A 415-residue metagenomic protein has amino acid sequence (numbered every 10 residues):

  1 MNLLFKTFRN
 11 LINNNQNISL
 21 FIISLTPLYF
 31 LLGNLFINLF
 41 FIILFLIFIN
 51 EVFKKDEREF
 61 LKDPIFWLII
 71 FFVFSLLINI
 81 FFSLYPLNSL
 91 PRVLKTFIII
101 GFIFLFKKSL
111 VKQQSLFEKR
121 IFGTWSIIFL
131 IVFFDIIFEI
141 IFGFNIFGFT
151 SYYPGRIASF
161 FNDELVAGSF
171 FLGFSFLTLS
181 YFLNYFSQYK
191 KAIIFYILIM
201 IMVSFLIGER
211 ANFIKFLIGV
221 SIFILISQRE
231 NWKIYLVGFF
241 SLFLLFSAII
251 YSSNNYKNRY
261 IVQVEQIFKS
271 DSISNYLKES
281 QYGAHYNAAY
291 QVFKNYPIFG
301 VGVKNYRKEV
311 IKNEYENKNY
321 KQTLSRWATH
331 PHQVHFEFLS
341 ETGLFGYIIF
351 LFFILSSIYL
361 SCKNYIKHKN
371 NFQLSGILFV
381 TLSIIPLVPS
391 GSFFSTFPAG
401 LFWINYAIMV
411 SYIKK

Functional and structural regions predicted by a protein language model:
M1-P91, K108-G123, Y181-K191, K233-Y235 (+2 more regions): Transmembrane signal-anchor hairpin modules in multi-pass inner-membrane enzymes, especially those that act on
N15-T26, W67-L68, F72, T329-Q333 (+2 more regions): Loop-to-helix entry and N-terminal half of a specific, functionally important transmembrane alpha helix in multi-pass
I22-P27, E118-Y152, F161-E230, I249-S252 (+3 more regions): Alpha-helical transmembrane segments of multi-pass inner-membrane proteins
N38-I43, G101-F102, S169-G173, L198 (+3 more regions): Transmembrane-embedded, aromatic-rich helix segments that form part of the hydrophobic channel/pocket engaging
I43-I49, V220-S221, F350-F353, G376-V388 (+1 more regions): Transmembrane alpha-helices of multi-pass inner-membrane enzymes
I49, S126, Y189, S221-L225 (+2 more regions): Hydrophobic transmembrane alpha-helices and their immediate junctions
F134, S227-S274, H285-N295, V303 (+1 more regions): A membrane-periplasm/extracellular boundary helix in multi-pass inner-membrane enzymes that assemble envelope glycans
I273-N287, Q291-N295, F299-T342: Long extracytoplasmic/lumenal interhelical loops at the membrane interface of multi-pass membrane proteins
